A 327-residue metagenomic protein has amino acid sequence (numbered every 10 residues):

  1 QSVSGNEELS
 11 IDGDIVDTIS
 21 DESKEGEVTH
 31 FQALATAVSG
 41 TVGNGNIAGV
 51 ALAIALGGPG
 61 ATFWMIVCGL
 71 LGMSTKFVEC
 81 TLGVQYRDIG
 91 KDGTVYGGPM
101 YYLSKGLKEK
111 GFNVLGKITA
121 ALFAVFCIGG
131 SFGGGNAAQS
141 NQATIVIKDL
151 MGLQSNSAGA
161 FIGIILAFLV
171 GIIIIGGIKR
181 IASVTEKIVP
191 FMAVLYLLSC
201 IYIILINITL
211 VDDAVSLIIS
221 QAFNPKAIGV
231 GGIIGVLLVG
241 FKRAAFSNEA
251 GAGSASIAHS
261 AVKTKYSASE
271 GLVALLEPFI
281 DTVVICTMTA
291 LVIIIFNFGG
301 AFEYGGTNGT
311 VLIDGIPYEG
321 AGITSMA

Functional and structural regions predicted by a protein language model:
Q1-G40, N44, I54-A61, G72: N-terminal alpha-helical transmembrane segments of multi-pass membrane transport and channel/translocase proteins
Q1-S4, T119, F123, A137-I147 (+4 more regions): Membrane-interface loop-to-helix entry segments
E22-H30, G58-V67, K105, E109-L122 (+2 more regions): Membrane-interface alpha-helices at helix entry/exit sites of multi-pass transporters
G26-A37, F112-G129, I162-I165, A227-A245 (+2 more regions): Select transmembrane alpha-helical segments in multipass membrane proteins
V38-T41, C68-G93, S104-N141, I147-I173: Helix-loop-helix module between adjacent transmembrane segments
T41, V50-G57, G83-D88, A244-E249 (+2 more regions): Helix-loop junctions at the membrane interface of multi-pass solute transporters
L71-E79, G163-I178, V189-T209, R243 (+1 more regions): Selective recognition of specific alpha-helical transmembrane segments in multi-pass small-molecule
E79-K91, S199-L217, P225, A261-T264 (+1 more regions): Extracellular/periplasmic helix-exit of transmembrane alpha-helices
